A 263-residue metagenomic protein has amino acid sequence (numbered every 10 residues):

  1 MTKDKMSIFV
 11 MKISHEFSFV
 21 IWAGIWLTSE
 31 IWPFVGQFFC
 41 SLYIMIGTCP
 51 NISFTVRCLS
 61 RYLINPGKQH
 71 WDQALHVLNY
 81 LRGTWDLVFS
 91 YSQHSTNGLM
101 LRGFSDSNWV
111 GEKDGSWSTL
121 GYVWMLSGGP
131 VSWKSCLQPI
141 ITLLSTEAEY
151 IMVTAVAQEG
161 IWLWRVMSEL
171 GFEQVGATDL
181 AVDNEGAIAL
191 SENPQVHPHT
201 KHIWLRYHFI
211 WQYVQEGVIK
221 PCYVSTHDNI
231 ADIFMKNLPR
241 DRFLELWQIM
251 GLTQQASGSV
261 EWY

Functional and structural regions predicted by a protein language model:
M1-F89, S225, N229, I233-M235: C-terminal reverse transcriptase regions that engage the nucleic-acid substrate
S29-N51, N108-G111, T119, T146-W162: Conserved pre-motif C helix in the palm subdomain of viral-like polymerases
R61, S95, S107-V110, N184-A187 (+1 more regions): Short, internal active-site loops enriched in acidic
N79-S105, F172: Structured nucleic-acid-interacting core domains from mobile-element enzymes and related host factors, especially RNase
G83-L87, V110, P130-S132, V166-E169: Conserved helix-loop functional segments at active or binding sites
M100, C136-Y263: RNase H-like nuclease module associated with reverse transcription
G103-T146: RNase H-like nuclease fold core
